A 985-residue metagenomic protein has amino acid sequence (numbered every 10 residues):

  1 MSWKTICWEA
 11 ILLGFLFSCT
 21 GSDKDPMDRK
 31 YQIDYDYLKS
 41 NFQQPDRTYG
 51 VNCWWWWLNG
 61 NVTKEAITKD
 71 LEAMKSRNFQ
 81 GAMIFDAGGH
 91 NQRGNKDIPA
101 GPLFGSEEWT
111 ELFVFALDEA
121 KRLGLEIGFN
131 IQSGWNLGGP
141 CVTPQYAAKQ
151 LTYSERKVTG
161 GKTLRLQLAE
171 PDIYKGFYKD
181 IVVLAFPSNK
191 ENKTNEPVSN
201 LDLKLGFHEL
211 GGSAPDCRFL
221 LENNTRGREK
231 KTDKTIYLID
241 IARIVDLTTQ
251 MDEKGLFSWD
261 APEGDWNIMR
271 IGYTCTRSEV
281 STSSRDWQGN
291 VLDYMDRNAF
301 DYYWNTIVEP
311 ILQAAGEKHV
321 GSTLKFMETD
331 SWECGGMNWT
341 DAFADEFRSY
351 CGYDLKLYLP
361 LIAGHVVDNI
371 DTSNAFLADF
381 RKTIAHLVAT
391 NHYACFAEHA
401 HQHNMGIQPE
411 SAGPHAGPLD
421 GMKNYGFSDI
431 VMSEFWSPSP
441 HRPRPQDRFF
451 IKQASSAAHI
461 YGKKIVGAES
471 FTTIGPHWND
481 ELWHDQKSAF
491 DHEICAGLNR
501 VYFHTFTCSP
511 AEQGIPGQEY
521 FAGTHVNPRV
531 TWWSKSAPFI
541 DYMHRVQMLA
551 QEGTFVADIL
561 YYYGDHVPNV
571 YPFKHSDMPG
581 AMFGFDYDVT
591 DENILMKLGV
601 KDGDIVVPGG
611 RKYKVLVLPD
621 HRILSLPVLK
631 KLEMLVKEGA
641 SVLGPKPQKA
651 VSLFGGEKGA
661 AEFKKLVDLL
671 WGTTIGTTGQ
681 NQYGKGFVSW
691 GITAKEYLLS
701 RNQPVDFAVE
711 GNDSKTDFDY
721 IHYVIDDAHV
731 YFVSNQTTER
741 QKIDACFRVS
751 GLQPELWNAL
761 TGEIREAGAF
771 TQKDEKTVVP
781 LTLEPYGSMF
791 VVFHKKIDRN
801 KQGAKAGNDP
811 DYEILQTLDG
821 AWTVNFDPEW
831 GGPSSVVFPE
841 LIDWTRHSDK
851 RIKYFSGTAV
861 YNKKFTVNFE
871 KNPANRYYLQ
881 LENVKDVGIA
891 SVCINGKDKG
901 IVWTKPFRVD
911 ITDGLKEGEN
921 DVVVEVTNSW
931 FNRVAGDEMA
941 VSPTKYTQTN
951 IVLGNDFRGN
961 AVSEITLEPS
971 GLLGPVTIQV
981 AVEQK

Functional and structural regions predicted by a protein language model:
M1-W8: Bacterial N-terminal signal peptides that target proteins for export
F17-S18: C-terminal motif of bacterial Sec signal peptides marking the signal peptidase cleavage site
G21-M27: Bacterial Sec signal peptide processing site at the extreme N-terminus
I33-P45, G50-N52, N59-V62, A66-T68 (+11 more regions): Mature extracytoplasmic enzyme cores
Y49, I67-T68, G81, P99 (+11 more regions): Carbohydrate-binding surfaces of carbohydrate-active enzymes
W135-L137, V142, K157-G160, D172-K175 (+4 more regions): An acidic-aromatic loop/edge-strand motif
I268-Y273, M789-K796, K863, D921-N928: Short, hydrophobic/aromatic-enriched beta-strand segments in well-ordered soluble domains
C746, F865-N895, I901-V902, V922-V926: Aromatic-lined ligand-binding clefts that engage carbohydrates, nucleic acids, or primary amines
